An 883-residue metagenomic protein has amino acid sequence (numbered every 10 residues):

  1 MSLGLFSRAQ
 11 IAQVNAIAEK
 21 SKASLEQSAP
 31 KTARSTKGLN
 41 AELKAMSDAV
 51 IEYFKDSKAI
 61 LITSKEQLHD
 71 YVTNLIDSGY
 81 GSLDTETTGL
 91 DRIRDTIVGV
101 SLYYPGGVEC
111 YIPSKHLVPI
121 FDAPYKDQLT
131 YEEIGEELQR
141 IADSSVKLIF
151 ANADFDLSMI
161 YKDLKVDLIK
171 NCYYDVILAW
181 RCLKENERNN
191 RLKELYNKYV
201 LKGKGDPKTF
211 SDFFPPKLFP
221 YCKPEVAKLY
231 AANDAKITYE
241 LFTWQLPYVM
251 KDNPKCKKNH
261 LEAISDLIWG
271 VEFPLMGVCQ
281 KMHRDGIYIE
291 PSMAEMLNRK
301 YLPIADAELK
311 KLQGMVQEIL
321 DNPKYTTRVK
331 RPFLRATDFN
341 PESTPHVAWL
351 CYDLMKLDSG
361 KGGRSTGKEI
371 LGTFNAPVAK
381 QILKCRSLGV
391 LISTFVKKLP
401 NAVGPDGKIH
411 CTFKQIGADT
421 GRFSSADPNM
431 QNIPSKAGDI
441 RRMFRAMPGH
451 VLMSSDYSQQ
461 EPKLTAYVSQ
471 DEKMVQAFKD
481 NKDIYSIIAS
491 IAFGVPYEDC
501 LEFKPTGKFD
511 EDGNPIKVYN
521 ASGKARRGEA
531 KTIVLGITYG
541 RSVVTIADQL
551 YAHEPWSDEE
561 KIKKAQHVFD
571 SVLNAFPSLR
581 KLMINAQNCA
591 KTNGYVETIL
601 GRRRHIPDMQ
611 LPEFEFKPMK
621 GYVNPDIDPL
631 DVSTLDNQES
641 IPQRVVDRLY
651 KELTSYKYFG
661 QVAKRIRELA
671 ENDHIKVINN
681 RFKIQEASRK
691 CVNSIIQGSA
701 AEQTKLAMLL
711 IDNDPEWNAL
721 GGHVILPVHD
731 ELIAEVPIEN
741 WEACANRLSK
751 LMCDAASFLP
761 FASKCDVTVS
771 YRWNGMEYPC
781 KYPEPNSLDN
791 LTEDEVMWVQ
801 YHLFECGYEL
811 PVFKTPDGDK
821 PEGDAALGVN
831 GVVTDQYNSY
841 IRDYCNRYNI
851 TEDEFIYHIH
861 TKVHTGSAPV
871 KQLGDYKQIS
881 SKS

Functional and structural regions predicted by a protein language model:
S2-P124, I169-N171, E187, L195-V200 (+10 more regions): Conserved "right-hand" nucleotidyltransferase catalytic core of DNA-directed polymerases
S82, S145-A153, L452-S454: Acidic beta-strand-to-loop metal/phosphate-binding motif
L90-D91, V100, D154-V166, A179-L183 (+4 more regions): Short active-site loop/helix that positions an aromatic residue
R94-V146, L157-Y161, V166-N171, E735-P737 (+1 more regions): Structural signature of nuclease core domains in nucleic-acid processing machines
V166-E185, L192-K193, N481-Y485: Conserved beta-strand -> loop -> alpha-helix junction used to position metal-binding or nucleic-acid-contacting
N233-E240, R689-D712: Conserved pre-motif C helix in the palm subdomain of viral-like polymerases
I711-V769: C-terminal structured "cap/appendage" subdomains that terminate the fold
E784-S883: Cell-envelope/ECM-targeting effectors and their regulatory/trafficking segments
